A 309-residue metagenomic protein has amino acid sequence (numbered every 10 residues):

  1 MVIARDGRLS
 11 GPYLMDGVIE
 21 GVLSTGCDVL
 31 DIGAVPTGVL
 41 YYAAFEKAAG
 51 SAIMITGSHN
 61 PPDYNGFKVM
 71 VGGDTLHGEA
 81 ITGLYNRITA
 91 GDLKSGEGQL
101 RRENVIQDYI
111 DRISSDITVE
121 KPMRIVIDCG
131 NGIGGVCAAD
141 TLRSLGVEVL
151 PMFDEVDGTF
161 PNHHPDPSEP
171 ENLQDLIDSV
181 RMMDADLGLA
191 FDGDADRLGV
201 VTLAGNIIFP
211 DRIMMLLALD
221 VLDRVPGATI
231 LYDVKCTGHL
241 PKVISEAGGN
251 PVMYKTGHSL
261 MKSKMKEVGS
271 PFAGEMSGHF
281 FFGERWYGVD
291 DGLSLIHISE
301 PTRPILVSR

Functional and structural regions predicted by a protein language model:
M1-D6, I125-V126, T229-Y232: Short glycine-rich phosphate-binding loop at a beta-alpha junction
V2-Y64, T141-V201: N-terminal small/polar loop signature for handling phosphorylated ligands or for N-terminal nucleophile
G11-D16, I81, G135-A139, P241: Short, surface-exposed alpha-helical segments at coil->helix boundaries
A52-P62, V180-L203, I207, P251-D291: Glycine-rich phosphate-binding loop
D63-Y85, V201-L217, W286-S294: A short, gly/pro- and small-residue-rich
N65-M183: Gly/Ser/Thr-enriched, mixed-charge loops and adjacent short helices that form phosphate/oxyanion-binding elements
T82-D111, S115, L203-M276, F280-F282: Proline/glycine-rich low-complexity loops and linkers
H297-S308: Single conserved hydrophobic/aromatic residue that forms the stacking wall/gate of nucleotide- or nucleobase-binding
